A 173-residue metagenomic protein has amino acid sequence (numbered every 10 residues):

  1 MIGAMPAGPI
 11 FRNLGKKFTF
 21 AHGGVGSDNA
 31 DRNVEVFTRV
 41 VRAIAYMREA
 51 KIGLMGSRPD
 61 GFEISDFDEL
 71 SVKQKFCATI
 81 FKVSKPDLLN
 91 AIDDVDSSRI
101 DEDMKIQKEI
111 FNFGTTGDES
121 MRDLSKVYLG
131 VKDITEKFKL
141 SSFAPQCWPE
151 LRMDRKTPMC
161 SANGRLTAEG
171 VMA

Functional and structural regions predicted by a protein language model:
M1-A173: An N-terminal assembly and electron-transfer interface module characteristic of large anaerobic redox and radical
